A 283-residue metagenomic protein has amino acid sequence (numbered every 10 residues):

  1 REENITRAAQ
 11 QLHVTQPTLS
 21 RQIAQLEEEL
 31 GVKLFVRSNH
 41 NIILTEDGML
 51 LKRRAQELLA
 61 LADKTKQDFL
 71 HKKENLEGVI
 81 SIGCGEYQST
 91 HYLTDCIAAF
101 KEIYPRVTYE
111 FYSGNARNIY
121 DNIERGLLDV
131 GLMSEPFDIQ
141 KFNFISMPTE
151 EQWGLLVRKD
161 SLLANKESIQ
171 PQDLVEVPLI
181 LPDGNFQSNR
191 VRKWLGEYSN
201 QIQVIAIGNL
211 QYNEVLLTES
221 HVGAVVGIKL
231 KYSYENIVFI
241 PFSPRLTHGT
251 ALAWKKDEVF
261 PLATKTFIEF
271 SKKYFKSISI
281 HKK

Functional and structural regions predicted by a protein language model:
R1-P17: Short helix-boundary/capping micro-motifs
E27-E46: A short LG(V/I)-centered, amphipathic sequence patch enriched for acidic residue(s) preceding the LG motif
E77-I139, S199, I207-Q211: Central regulatory/effector-binding core of bacterial HTH transcription factors
Y92, I240-K282: A late-sequence structural motif
N115-L128, M133-S134, G184-V238: Hydrophobic hinge/microswitch elements
Q140-S146, E150-E151, N209-V259: Beta-alpha-beta core module
F142-W153, V157-L179, L262-K265: Flexible hinge/capping segments at coil-to-helix
V177-S199, F260-T264, I268, I278-K282: Secondary-structure junction motif
